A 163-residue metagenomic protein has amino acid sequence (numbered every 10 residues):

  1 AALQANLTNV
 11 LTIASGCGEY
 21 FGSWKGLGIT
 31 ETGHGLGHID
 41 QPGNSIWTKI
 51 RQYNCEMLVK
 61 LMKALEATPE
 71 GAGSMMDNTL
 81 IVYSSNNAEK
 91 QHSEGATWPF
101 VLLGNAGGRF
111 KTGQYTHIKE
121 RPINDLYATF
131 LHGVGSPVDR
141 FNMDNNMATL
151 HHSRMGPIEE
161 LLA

Functional and structural regions predicted by a protein language model:
A1-A163: Ligand-binding pockets and gating/stacking loops
